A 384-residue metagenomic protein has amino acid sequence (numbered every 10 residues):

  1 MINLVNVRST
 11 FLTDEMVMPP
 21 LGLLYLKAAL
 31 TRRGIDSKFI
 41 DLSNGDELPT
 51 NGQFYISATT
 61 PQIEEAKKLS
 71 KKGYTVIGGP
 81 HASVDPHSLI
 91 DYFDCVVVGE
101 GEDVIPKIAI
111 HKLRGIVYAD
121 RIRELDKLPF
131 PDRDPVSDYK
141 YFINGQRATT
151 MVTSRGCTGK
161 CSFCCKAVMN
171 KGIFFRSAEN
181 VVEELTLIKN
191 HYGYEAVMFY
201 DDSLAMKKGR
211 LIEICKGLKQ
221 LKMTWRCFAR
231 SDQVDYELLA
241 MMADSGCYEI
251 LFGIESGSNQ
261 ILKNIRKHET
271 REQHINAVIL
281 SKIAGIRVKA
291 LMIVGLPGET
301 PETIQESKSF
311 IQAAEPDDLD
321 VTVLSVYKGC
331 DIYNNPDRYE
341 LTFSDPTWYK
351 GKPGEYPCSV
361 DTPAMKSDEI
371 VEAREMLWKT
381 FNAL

Functional and structural regions predicted by a protein language model:
M1-G193: Acidic, low-complexity intrinsically disordered segments
I2-T13, I143, E302-L384: C-terminal accessory regions of radical SAM enzymes
E15-M18, G22, E65-L69, S177 (+5 more regions): Residues at alpha-helix caps and immediate loop-helix transition turns in enzyme cores, especially N- and C-cap
K38-L42, I77, C227, A290 (+1 more regions): A structural preference for short, hydrophobic beta-strand core positions in alpha/beta folds
S43, D202-K207, R230-S231, V294-G298 (+1 more regions): Short, solvent-exposed turn/loop segments enriched in Gly/Ser/Thr/Pro and often Arg
P86-D91, L238, G298-Q312: Catalytic cores of alpha/beta
D132-L291, S309: Radical SAM [4Fe-4S] cluster-binding motif and immediate context
